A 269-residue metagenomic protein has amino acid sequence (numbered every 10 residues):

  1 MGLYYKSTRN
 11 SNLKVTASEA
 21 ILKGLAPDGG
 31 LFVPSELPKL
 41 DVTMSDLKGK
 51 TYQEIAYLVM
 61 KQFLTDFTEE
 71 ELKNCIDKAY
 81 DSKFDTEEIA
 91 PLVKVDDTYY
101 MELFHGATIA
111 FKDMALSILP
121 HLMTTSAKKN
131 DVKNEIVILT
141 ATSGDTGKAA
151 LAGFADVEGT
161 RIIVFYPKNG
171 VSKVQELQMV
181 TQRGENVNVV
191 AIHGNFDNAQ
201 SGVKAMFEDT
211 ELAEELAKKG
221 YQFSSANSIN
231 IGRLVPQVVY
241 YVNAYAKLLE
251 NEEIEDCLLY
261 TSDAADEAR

Functional and structural regions predicted by a protein language model:
M1-D28: Charged, compositionally biased N-terminal leader segments and the immediate start of the first structured element
D28, D96-D97, K133-I136, V157-I162 (+2 more regions): Short coil/turn connectors at secondary-structure junctions
L31-I109, R183-Y221: Small-residue-rich anion-binding loops in enzyme active sites
Y99-G153: Well-ordered mid-protein domain cores that form the structural environment of catalytic cofactors
T124-K129, N243-N251: Conserved helix-loop functional segments at active or binding sites
I138-L177, Q182-G184: Glycine/threonine-rich beta-strand-loop-alpha-helix active-site module that forms ligand/phosphate-binding
P167-L249: Small/polar-residue-rich loop-to-helix segments that shape phosphate-bearing ligand pockets
Y260, A264-R269: Single conserved hydrophobic/aromatic residue that forms the stacking wall/gate of nucleotide- or nucleobase-binding
